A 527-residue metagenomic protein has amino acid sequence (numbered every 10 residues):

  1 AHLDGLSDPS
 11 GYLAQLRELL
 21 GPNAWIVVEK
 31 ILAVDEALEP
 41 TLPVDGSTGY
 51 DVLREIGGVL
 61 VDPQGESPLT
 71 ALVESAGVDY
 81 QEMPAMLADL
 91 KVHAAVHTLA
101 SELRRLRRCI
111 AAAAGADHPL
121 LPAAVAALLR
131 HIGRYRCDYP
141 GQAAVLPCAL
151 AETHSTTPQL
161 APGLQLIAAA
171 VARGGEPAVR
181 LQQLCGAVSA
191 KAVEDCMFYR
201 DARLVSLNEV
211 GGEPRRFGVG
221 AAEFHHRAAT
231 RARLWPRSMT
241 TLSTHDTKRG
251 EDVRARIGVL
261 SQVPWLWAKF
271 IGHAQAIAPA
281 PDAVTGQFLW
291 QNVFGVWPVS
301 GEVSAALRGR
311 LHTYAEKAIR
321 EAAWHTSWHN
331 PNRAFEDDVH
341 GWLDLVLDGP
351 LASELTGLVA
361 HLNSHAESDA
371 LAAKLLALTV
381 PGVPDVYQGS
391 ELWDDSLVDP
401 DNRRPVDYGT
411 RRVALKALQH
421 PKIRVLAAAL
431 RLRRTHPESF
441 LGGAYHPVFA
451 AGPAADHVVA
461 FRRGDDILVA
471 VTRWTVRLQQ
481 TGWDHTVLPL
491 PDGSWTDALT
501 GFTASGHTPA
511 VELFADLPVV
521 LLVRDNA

Functional and structural regions predicted by a protein language model:
A1-L6: Conserved short loop/turn motifs at secondary-structure junctions
D8-Y80, L87, H93-L99, A113-P119 (+1 more regions): Carbohydrate-interacting/catalytic domains
C109: Conserved AAA+ ATPase "sensor/coupling" helix adjacent to the nucleotide-binding pocket
R130: Short polybasic/polar patches that bind polyanions
G133: Acidic/aromatic/glycine-rich contiguous surface patches that form carbohydrate-binding/processing clefts and analogous
